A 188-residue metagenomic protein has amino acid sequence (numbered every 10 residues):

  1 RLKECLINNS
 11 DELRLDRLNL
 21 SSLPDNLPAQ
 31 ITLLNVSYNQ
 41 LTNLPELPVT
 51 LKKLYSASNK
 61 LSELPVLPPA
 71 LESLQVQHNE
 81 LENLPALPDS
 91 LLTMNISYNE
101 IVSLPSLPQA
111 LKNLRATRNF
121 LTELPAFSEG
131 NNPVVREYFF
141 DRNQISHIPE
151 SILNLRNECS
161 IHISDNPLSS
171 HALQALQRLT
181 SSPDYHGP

Functional and structural regions predicted by a protein language model:
L2-T42, L51: LRR N-terminal entry segment and analogous cap-like coil->beta motifs
K3, L20-D25, L41-P48, L61-P68 (+5 more regions): The feature encodes a structural signal of leucine-rich repeats
I7-N9, A29-T32, L47-K52, P69-E72 (+4 more regions): Leucine-rich repeat
L13, T32-V36, K52-S56, L74-V76 (+4 more regions): Conserved hydrophobic beta-strand positions in leucine-rich repeat
L18, N39, N59, N79 (+4 more regions): Consensus "Asn ladder" position of solenoid repeat domains
N113-R118, E123, E129-P188: Leucine-rich repeat domain C-terminal region
